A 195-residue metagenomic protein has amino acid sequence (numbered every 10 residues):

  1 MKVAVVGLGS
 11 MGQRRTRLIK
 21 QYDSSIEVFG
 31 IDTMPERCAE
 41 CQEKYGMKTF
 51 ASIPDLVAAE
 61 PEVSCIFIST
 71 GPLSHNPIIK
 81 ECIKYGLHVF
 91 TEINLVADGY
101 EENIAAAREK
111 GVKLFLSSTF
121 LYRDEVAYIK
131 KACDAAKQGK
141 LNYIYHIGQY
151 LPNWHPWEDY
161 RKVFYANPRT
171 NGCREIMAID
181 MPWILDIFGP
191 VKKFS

Functional and structural regions predicted by a protein language model:
M1-Y45: N-terminal Rossmann-like dinucleotide-binding module
S24, K44-G46, Y85, K110 (+1 more regions): Short, structured coil segments at secondary-structure junctions
V28, S64, L141: Conserved acidic residues
E40-M47, N103-A107: Short, conserved SAM-binding/catalytic segment of Class I S-adenosyl-L-methionine-dependent methyltransferases
G46-P54: Conserved SAM-binding strand-loop segment of SAM-dependent methyltransferases
I53-E62: Short amphipathic alpha-helix with an adjacent loop that forms part of the alpha/beta core around
C65, G71-P72, N76-L121: Beta-strand-loop-alpha-helix segment that lines the small-molecule cofactor/substrate pocket of alpha/beta enzymes
F120-S195: Predominantly a Rossmann-like dinucleotide-binding segment in NAD(P)-dependent oxidoreductases
